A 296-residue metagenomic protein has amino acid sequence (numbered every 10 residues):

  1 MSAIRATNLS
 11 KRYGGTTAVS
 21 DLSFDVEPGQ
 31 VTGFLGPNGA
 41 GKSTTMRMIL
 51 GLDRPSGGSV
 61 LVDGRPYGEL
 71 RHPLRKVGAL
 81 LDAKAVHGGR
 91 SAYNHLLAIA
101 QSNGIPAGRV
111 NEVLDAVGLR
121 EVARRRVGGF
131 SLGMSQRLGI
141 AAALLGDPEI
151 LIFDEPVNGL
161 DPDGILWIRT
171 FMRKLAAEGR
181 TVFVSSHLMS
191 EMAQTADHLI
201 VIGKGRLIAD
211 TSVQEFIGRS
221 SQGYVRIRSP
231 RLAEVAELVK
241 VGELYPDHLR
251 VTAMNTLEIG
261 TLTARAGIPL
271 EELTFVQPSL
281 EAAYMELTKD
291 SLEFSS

Functional and structural regions predicted by a protein language model:
S2-A6, K11-V184, M189-G203, A209: ABC transporter nucleotide-binding domains
A6, G33, G242, G260-T263: Small side chains
T7, R228, T274-V276: Solvent-exposed beta-strand sheet faces enriched in polar/charged residues
S59, Y224, P269-E272: Residues at or immediately flanking beta-strands
Y67-G68, L74, I99-G104, I227 (+3 more regions): Alpha-helix C-terminal capping segments
Q101-G104, V213, G218-S221, K240 (+2 more regions): A generic structural signal for secondary-structure junctions that act as hinges or helix/strand caps at the edges
R169-M254: ABC transporter nucleotide-binding domain
N255-S296: C-terminal coupling/interaction segments
